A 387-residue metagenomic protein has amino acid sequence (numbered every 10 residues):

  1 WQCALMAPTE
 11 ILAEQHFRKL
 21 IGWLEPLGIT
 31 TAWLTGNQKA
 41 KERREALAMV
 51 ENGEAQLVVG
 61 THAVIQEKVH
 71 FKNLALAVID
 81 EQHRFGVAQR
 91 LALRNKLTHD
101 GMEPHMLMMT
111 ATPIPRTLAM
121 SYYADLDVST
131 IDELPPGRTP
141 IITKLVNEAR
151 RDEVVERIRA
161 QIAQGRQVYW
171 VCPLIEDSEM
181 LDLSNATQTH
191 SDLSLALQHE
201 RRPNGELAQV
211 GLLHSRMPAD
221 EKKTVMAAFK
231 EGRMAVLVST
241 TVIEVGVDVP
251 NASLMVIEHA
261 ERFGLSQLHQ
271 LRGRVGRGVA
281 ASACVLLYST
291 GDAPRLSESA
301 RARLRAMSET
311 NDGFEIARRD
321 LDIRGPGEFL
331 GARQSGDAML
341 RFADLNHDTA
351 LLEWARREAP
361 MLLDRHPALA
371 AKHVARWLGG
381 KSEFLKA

Functional and structural regions predicted by a protein language model:
W1-R305, R365-L369, A387: Inter-lobe coupling/hinge segments of SF2-like helicase ATPases
G291-A387: C-terminal accessory region of SF2 helicases/translocases
